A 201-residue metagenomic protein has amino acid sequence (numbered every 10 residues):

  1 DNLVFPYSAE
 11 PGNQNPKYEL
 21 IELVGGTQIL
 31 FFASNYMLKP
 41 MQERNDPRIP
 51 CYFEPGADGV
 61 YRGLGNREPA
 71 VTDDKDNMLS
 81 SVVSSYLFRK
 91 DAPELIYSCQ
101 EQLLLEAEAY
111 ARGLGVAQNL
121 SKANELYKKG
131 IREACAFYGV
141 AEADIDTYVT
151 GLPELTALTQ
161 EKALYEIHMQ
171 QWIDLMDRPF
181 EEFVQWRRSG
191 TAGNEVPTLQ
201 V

Functional and structural regions predicted by a protein language model:
D1-E106, A111-R112, Q118-Q170, D174 (+1 more regions): Hydrophobic-face positions in mid-chain alpha helices that act as interaction patches
L114-G115, T191: Residue-level recognition of short, well-ordered coil/turn positions that link secondary-structure elements
Y165-V201: Extracellular low-complexity, Gly/Ser/Thr-rich intrinsically disordered linkers and protease-sensitive activation/hinge
